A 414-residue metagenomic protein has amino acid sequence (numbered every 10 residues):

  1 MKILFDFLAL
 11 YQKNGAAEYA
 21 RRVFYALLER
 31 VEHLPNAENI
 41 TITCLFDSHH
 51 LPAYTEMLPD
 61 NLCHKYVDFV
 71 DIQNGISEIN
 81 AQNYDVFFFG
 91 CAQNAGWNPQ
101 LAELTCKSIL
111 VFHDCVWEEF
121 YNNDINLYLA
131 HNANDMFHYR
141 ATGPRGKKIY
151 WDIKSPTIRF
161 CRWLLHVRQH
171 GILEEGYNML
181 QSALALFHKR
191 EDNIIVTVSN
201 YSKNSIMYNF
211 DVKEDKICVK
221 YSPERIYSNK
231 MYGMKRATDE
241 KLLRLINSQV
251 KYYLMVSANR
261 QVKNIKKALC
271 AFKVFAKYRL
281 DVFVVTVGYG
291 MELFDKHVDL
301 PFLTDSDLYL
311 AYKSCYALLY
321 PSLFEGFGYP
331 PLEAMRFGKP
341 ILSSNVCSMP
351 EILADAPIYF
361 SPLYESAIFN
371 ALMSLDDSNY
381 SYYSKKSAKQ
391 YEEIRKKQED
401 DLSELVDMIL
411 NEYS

Functional and structural regions predicted by a protein language model:
M1-S414: Carbohydrate transferase catalytic cores enriched for Leloir-type hexosyltransferases
